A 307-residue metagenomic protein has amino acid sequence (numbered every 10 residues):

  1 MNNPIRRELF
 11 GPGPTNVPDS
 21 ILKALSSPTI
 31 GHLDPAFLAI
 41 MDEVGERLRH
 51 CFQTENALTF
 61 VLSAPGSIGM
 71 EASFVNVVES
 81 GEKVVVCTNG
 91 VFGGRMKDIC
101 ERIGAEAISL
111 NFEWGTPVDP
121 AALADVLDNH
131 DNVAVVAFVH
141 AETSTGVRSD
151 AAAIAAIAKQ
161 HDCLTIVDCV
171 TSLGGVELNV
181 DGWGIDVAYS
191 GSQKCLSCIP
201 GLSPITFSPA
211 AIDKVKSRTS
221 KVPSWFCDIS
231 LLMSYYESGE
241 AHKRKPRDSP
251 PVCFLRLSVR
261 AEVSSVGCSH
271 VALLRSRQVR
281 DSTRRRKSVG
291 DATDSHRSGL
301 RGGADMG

Functional and structural regions predicted by a protein language model:
R6-S63, S67, S269: A glycine-/small-polar-enriched, mobile loop at the entrance of the PLP active site in fold-type I
L9-G11, F60-S63, V86, S109-L110 (+3 more regions): General beta-strand structural signal in soluble alpha/beta enzymes
N16-V17, Q193-M306: Active-site C-terminal subdomain of aminotransferase-like
A57-N89, G93-K97: Conserved beta-loop-alpha segment that forms the PLP phosphate-binding cup at the N-terminus of a helix
R95-E106: Active-site-proximal loop->helix
V118-G174, V187, C195: Active-site phosphate-binding strand-loop segment of PLP-dependent enzymes
D181-Q193: Conserved active-site segment immediately N-terminal to the catalytic lysine that forms the internal aldimine
